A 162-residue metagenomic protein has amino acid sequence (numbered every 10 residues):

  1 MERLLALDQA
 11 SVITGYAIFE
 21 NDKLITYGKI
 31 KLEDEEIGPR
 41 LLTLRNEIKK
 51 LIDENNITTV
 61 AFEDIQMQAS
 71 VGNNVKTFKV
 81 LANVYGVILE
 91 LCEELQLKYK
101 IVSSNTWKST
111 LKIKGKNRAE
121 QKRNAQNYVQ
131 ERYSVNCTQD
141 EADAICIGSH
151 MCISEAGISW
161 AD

Functional and structural regions predicted by a protein language model:
M1-D162: Phosphate- and other anionic-substrate recognition elements at nucleic-acid/protein interfaces
